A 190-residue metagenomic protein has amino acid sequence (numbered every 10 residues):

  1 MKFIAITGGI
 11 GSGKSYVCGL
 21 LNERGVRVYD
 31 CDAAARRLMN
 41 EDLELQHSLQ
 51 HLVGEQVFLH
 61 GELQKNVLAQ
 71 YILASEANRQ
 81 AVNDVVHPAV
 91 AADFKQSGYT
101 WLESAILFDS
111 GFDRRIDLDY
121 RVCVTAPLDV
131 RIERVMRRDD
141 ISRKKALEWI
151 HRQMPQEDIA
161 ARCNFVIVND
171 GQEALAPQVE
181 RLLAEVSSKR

Functional and structural regions predicted by a protein language model:
I6: Hydrophobic anchor at the beta1->P-loop junction of P-loop NTPases
G9, L21: P-loop (Walker A) phosphate-binding loop of NTP-binding proteins
S12: ATP-binding Walker
S15: Walker A/P-loop
A33-Y99: ATP-dependent small-molecule kinase phosphotransfer cores that center on conserved nucleotide phosphate-binding segments
V90-F94, R114-R115, R137, I141-V186: Small-molecule kinase domains that catalyze NTP-dependent phosphoryl transfer to phosphate-bearing small molecules
D93-K95, L102-R137: ATP-dependent NMP and nucleoside kinases share a basic, alpha-helical "lid"
